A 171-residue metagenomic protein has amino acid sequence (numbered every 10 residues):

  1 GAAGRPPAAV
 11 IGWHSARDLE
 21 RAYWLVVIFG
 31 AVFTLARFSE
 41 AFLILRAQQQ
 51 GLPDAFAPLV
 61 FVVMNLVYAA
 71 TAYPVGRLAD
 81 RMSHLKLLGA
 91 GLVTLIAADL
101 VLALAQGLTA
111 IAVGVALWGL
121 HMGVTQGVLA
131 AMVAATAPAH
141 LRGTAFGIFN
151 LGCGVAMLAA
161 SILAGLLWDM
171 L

Functional and structural regions predicted by a protein language model:
A2-F29: Juxtamembrane intracellular "pre-TM" segments in multi-pass secondary transporters
Y23-V60: Helix-loop boundary and gating motifs at the non-cytosolic
D54-A55, A139-I148: Loop-to-transmembrane helix entry/capping segments in MFS-fold secondary transporters and related SLC/MFSD carriers
N65-Y73, G154-L158: Residue-level signature of mid-helix packing/kink "hotspots" within the transmembrane helices of 12-pass Major
T71-S83, W168: Helix-to-loop junctions at the C-terminal end of transmembrane segments in multipass secondary transporters
R81-L92: Cytoplasmic membrane-interface "Motif A"-like loop-to-helix N-cap segments of 12-TM Major Facilitator Superfamily
V93-Q106: C-terminal ends and interior cores of transmembrane alpha-helices in multi-pass membrane transporters/permeases
V124-A137: Intracellular juxtamembrane helix-capping segments at the cytosolic ends of symmetry-related transmembrane helices
